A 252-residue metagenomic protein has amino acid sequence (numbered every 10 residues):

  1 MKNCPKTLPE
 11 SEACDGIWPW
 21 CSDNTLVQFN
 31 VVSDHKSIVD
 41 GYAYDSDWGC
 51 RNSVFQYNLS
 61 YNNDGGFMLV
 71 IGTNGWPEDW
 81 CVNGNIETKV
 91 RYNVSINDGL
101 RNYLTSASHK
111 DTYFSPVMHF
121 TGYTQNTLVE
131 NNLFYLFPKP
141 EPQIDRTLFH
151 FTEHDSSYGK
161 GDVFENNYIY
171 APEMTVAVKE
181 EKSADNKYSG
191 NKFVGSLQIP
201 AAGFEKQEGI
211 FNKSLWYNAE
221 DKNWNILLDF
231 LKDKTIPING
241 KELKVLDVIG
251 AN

Functional and structural regions predicted by a protein language model:
M1, L8, L26, L59 (+12 more regions): Generic detector of leucine side chains in alpha-helical contexts
M1-T7, D15-W18, D23-K36, Y42-D45 (+5 more regions): Right-handed parallel beta-helix
T7-P19, I38-D47, N63-C81, L104-T121 (+2 more regions): Extracellular beta-strand/beta-solenoid scaffold signature
D111, T127-V129, F137-E141, T152-N252: Acidic, glycine- and Ser/Thr-rich low-complexity intrinsically disordered tracts in extracellular/secreted proteins
